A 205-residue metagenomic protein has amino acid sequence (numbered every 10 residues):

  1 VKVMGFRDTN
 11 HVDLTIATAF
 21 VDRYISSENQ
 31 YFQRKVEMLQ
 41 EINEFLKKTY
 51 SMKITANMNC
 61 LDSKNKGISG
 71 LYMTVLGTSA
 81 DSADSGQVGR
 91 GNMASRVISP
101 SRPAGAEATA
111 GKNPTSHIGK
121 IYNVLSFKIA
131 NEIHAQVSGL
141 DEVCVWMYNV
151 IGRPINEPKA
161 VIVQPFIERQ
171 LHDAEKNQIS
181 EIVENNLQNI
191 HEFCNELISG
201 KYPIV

Functional and structural regions predicted by a protein language model:
V1-V205: A domain-level signal for the structural core that forms small-molecule/cofactor-binding pockets and catalytic centers
